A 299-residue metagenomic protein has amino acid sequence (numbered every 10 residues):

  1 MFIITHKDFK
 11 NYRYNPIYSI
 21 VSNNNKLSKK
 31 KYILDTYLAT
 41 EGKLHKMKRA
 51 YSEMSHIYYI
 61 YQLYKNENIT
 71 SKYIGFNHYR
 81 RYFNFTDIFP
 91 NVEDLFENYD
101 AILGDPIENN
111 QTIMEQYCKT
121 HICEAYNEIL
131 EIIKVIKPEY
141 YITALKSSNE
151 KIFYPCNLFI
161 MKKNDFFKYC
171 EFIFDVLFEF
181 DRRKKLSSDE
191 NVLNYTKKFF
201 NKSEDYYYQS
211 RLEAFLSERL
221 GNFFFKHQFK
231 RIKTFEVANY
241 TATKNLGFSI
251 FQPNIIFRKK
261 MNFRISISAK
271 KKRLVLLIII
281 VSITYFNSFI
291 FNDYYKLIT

Functional and structural regions predicted by a protein language model:
M1-L277, Y285-I298: ER/Golgi luminal nucleotide-sugar-dependent glycosyltransferases, focusing on the catalytic module
